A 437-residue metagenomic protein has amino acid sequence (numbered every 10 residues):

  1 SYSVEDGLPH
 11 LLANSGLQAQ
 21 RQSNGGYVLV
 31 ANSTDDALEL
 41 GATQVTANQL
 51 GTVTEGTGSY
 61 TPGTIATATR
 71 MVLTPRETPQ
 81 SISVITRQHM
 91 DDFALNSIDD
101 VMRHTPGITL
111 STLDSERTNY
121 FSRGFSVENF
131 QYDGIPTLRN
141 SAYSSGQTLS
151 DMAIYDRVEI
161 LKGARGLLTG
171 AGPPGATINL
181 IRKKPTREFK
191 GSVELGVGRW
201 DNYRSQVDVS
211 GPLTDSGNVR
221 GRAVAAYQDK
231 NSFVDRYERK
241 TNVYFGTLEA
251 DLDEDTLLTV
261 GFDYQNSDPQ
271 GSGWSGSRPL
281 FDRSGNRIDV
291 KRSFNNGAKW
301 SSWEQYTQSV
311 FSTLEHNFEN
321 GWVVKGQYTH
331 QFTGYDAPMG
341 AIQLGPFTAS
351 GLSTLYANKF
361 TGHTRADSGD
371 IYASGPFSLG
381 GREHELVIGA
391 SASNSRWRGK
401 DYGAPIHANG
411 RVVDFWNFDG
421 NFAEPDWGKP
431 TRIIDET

Functional and structural regions predicted by a protein language model:
S1-G51: Periplasmic N-terminal soluble interaction domains immediately after the signal peptide in Gram-negative
Y27-V30, Y60-S83, R87, F93 (+2 more regions): Extracytoplasmic beta-strand/coil segments of soluble accessory domains associated with Gram-negative outer-membrane
I82, M90, V101-M102, V158-G163 (+2 more regions): Non-catalytic regulatory/gating segments with a bias toward low-complexity or hydrophobic composition
L110, N119, I135-K162, N179-R182: Short acidic/polar hinge/loop motifs at secondary-structure boundaries that mediate gating or recognition
L138-R139, I154-D156, L167-Y244, L252-T256 (+1 more regions): Outer-membrane beta-barrel translocator/receptor signature
V193-V197, A223-D229, V260-Y264, G326-H330 (+1 more regions): Transmembrane beta-barrel strands of outer-membrane/channel proteins
T214-S216, D251-D255, E319-G321, S374 (+1 more regions): Outer-membrane beta-barrel channels and translocator barrels
Q228-S232, F245-N317, F332-T364, H407-D435: Acidic/polar loop-and-plug regions of large Gram-negative outer-membrane beta-barrel proteins
